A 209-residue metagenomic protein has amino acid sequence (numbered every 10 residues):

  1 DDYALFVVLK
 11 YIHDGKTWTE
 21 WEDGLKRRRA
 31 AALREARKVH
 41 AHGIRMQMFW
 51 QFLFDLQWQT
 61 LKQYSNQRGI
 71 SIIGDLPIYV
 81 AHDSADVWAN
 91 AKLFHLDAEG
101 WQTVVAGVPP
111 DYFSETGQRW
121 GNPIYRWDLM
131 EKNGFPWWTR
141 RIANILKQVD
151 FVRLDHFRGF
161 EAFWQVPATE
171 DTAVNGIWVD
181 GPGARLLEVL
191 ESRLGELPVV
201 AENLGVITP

Functional and structural regions predicted by a protein language model:
D1-D55, V80-P209: Alpha-amylase-like alpha-glycosidases and glucanotransferases acting on alpha-linked glucans and related
Q47-V80: Conserved, well-ordered alpha-helix/loop/beta-strand core segments that scaffold catalytic motifs
